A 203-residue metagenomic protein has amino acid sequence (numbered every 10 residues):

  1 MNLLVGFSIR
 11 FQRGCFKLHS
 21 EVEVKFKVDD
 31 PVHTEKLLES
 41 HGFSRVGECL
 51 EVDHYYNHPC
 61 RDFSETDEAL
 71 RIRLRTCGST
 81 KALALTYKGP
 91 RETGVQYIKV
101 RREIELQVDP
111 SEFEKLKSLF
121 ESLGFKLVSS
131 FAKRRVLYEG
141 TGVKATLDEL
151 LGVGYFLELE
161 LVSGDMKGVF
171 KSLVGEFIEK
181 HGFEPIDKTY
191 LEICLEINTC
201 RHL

Functional and structural regions predicted by a protein language model:
F11, C15-G142, F183-L203: N-terminal strand-loop-strand beta-hairpin
P90, L151-F156: Residues forming anionic-ligand binding surfaces in small-molecule and nucleic-acid pockets of primarily soluble enzymes
K144-L147, G152, V162-G164: An amphipathic alpha-helical core segment
M166-T189: Mixed-charge, glycine-accented linear interaction segment located at domain edges/termini
